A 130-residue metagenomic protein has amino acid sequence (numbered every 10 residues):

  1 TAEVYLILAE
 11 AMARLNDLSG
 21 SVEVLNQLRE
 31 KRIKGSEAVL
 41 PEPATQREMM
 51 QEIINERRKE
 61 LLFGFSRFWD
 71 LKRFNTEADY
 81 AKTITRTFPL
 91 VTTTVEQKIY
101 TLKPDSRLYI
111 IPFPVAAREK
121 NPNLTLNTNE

Functional and structural regions predicted by a protein language model:
T1-E130: Acidic/polar-rich alpha-helix caps and helix-coil junctions
